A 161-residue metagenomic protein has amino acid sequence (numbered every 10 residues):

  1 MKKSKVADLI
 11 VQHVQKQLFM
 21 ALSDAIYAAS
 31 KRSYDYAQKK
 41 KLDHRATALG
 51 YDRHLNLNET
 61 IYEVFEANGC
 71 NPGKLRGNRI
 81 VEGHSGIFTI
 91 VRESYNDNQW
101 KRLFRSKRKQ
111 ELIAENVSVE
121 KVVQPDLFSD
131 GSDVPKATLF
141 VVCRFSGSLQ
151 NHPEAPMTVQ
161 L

Functional and structural regions predicted by a protein language model:
M1-Y51: Interdomain/boundary linker segments immediately adjacent to catalytic/signaling cores
K3, S85-G86, L103, F128: Solvent-exposed interaction surfaces and binding hotspots enriched for charged
Y27-K40, T89-F104: N-terminal short leaders/motifs
K39, H84-I90, M157-L161: Localized chelating/binding microdomains that coordinate divalent metal ions or stabilize phosphate-bearing
T47, F65-V91: A short acidic/basic microdomain associated with nuclease active sites
G50, H54, N58: Nuclease catalytic cores
V91-V159: A recognition module on extended beta-rich or small alphabeta surfaces enriched in W/G with H and D/E
